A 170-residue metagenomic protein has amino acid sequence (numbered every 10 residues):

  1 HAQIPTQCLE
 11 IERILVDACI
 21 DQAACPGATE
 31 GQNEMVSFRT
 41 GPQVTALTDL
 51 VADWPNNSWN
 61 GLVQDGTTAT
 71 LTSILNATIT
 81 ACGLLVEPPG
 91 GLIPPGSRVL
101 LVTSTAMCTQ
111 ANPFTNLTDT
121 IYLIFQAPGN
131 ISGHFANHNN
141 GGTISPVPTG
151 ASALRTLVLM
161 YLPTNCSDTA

Functional and structural regions predicted by a protein language model:
A2-Q3, A77, T103, Y161: Disulfide-bonded cysteine motifs in exported proteins
A2-S58: A structural motif detector for short, solvent-exposed N-terminal "entry" segments of globular domains
Q7-L9, A18-I20, A24-P26, A81-G83 (+2 more regions): Sequence contexts marking disulfide-bonded cysteines in secreted/extracellular proteins
I11-R13, G31-M35, L47-D49, P88-G90 (+2 more regions): Extracellular structured ligand-interaction cores
L47-N57, I121-A170: Conserved beta-structured recognition patch
N56-T68: Short aromatic-acidic-glycine turn motif
A69-T109: Intrinsically disordered, low-complexity Pro/Gly/Ser/Thr-rich segments with frequent PxxP/GP/PP motifs and embedded
S104-N130: Short, Lys/Arg- and Gly-enriched loop/turn segments at beta-strand edges
